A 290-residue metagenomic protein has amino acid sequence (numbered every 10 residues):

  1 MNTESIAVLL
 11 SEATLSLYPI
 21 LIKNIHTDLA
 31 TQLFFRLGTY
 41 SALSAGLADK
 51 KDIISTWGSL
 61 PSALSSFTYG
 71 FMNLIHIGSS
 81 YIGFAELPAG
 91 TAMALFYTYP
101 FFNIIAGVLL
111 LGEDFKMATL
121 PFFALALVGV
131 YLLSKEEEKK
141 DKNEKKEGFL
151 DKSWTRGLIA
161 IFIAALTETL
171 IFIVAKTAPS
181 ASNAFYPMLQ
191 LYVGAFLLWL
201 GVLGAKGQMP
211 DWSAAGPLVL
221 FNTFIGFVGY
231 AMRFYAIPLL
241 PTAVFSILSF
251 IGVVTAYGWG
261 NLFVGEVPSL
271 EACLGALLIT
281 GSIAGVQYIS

Functional and structural regions predicted by a protein language model:
M1-F34, T68-F71, S79, N143-A181: Glycine-/small-residue-enriched transmembrane alpha-helix faces in small-molecule transporters and effluxers
T3-S11, I54-S80, S153-L166, M209-M232 (+1 more regions): Loop-to-transmembrane-helix transition segments
S11-T27, T39, I75-L87, L95 (+4 more regions): Juxtamembrane C-cap of transmembrane helices in multi-pass membrane transport proteins
S16, G70, L74-G78, P100-I105 (+5 more regions): Hydrophobic/small/kink-forming positions within alpha-helical transmembrane segments of polytopic membrane proteins
T27-I75, F102, L125-A126, T167 (+2 more regions): Transmembrane alpha-helices of multi-pass small-molecule transport proteins
F35, L87-T98, S182-G194, N222-L262: Helix-helix packing/entry segments at the starts of transmembrane helices
S44, A118-K140, F250-I251, E271-S290: Hydrophobic transmembrane alpha-helices of multi-pass small-molecule transport proteins
Y99-P121, V128-Y131, V254-L274: C-terminal transmembrane-helix exit sites in multi-pass transporters
